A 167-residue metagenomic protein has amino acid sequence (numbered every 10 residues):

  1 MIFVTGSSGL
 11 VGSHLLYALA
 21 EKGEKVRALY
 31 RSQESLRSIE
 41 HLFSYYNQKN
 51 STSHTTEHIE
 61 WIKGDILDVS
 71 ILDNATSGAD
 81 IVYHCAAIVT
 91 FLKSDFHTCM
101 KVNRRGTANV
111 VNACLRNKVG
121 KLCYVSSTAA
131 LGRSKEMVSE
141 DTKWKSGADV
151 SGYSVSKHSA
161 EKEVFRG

Functional and structural regions predicted by a protein language model:
I2-E24: N-terminal Rossmann NAD(P)H-binding glycine-rich loop of SDR-like oxidoreductase domains
T5, L29, V82-A86, L122-T128: SDR active-site strand-loop-helix element
H14, A18, A113, E163: Rossmann-fold NAD(P)-dependent oxidoreductase module
K25, F96-H97, R105-V155: Conserved Rossmann-fold NAD(P)-dependent oxidoreductase catalytic core, especially the SDR/UDP-sugar
Y30-H54: Glycine-rich phosphate-binding loop and adjoining beta1-alpha1-beta2 segment of Rossmann-like nucleotide-binding folds
H54-V102: NAD(P)H-binding glycine-rich loop region in Rossmannoid oxidoreductase-like domains and their noncatalytic homologs
A86-A87, C114, A160: Small-residue (primarily alanine) positions within well-ordered alpha-helices, especially packing/interaction faces
V150-G167: Active-site Tyr-X1-5-Lys
